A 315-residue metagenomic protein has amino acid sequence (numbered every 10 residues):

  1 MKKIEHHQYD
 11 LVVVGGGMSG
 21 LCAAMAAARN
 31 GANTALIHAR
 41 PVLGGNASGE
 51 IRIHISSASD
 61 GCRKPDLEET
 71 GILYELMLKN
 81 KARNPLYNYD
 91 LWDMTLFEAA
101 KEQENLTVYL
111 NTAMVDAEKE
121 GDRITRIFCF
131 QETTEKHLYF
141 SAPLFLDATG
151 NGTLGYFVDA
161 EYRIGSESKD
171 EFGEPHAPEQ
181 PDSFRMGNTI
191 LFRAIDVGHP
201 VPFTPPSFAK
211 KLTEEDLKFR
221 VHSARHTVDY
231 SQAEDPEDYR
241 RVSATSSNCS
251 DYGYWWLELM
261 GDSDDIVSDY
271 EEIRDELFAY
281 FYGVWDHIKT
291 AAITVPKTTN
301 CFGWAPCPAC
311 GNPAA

Functional and structural regions predicted by a protein language model:
E5-G17: Beta1/beta-strand and adjacent pyrophosphate-binding region of the FAD-binding site in flavoprotein oxidoreductases
Q8-L11, N30-N33, E104-T107, R123 (+3 more regions): Loop/turn elements at helix/coil->beta-strand transitions in domains of secreted/extracellular proteins
V14-G17, I37-R40, N111, F130 (+1 more regions): Active-site-proximal beta-strand/loop segments in catalytic clefts of secreted hydrolases
G20: N-terminal Rossmann-fold NAD(P) dinucleotide-binding loop
A26, A32-N33, H38-R123, Y156 (+2 more regions): Conserved N-terminal/central alpha/beta ligand/cofactor-binding core
N46, T133-L144, A148-A315: Flavin (FAD/FMN)-binding glycine-rich loop and adjacent Rossmann-like elements that form
E118-Y139: Conserved beta-strand-loop-beta-strand element in the redox core of flavoprotein oxidoreductases
